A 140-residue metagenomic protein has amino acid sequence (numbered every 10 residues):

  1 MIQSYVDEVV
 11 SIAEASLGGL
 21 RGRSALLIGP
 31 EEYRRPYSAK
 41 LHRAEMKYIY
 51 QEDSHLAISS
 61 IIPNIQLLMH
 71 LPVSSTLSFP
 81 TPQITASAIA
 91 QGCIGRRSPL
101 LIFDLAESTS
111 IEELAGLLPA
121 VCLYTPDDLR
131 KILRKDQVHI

Functional and structural regions predicted by a protein language model:
M1-R21: Glycine/serine-rich phosphate-binding loop and adjoining beta1-alpha1 elements at the start of nucleotide-handling
V6, I89-L101, L105-I140: Adenosine-phosphate binding glycine-rich loop
E8-V9, E52-D53, Q83: Short gly/ser/thr-rich secondary-structure transition/capping motifs
R21-S24, P99: Phosphate-coordination loops involved in phosphoryl transfer and adenosine-cofactor binding
L26-I28, I102-F103: Extended hydrophobic secondary-structure segments that form protein cores and membrane-embedded regions
I28-S59: NAD(P)-binding Rossmann-fold cofactor-contacting core
L56-F103, E107-T109: Rossmann-like NAD(P)-binding element
